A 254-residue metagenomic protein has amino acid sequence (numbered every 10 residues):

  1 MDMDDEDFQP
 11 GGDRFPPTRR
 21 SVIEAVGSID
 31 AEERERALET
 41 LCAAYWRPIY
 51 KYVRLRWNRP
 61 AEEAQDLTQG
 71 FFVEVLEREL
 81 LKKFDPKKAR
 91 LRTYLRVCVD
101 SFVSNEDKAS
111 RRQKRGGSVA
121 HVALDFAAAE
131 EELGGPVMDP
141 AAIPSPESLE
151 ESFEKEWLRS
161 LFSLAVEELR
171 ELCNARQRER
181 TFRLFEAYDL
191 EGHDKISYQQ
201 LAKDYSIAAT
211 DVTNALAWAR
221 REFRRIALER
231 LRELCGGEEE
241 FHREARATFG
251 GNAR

Functional and structural regions predicted by a protein language model:
M1-R254: Intrinsic, short, N-terminal disordered tails of RNA polymerase sigma-factor systems
